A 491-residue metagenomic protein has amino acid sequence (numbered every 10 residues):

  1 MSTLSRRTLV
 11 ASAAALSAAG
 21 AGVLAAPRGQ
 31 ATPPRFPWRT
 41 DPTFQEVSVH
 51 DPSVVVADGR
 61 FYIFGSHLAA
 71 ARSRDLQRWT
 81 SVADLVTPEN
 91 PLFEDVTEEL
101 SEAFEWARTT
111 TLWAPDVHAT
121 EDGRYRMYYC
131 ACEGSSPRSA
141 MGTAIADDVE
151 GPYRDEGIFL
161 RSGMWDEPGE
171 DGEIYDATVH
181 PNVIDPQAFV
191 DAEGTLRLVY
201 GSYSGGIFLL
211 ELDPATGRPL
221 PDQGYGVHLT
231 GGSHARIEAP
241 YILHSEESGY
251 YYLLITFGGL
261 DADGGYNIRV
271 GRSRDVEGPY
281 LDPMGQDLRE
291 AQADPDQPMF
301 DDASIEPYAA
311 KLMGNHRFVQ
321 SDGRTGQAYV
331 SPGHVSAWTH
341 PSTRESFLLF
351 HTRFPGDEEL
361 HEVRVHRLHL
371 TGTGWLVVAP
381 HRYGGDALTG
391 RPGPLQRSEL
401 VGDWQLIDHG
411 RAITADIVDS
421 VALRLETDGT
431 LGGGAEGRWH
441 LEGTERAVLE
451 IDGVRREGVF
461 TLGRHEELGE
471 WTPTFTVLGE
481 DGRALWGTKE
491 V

Functional and structural regions predicted by a protein language model:
S2-A13, G20, T32-V491: Carbohydrate-active catalytic/glycan-binding domains of CAZyme proteins, especially the secreted or lumenal ectodomains
L16, V23-L24: Short, polar/charged, Gly/Pro-enriched helix-capping and turn/loop motifs at alpha-helix termini and inter-helix linkers
L24-A31: Sec-dependent signal peptide cleavage junction
